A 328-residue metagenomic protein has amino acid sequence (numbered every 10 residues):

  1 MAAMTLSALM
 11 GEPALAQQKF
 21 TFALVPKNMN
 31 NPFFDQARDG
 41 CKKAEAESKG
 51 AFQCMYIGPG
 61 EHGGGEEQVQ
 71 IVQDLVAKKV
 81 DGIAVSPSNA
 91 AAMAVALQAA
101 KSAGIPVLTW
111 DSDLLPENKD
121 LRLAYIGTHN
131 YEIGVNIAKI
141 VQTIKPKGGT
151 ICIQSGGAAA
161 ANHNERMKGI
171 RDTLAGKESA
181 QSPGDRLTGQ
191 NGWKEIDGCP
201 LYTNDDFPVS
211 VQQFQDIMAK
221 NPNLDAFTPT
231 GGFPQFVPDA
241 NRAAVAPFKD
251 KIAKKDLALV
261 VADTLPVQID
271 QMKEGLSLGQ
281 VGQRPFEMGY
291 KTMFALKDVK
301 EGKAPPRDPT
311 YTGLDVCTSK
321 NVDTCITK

Functional and structural regions predicted by a protein language model:
M4-A14, D185: C-terminal segment of classical bacterial N-terminal signal peptides
L15-K328: A residue-level marker of the well-folded mature domains of exported/periplasmic proteins
